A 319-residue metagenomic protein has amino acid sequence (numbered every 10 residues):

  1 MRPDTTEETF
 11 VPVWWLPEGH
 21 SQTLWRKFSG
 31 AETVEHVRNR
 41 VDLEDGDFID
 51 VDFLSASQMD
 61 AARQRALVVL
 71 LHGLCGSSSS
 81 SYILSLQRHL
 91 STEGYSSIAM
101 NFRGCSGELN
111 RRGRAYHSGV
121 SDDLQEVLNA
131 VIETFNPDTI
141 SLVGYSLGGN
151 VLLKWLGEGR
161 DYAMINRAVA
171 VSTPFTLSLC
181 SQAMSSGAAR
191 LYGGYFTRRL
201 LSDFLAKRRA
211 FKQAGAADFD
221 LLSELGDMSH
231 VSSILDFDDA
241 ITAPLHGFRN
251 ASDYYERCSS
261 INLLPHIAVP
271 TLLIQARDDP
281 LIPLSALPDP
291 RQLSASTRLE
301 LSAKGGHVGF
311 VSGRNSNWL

Functional and structural regions predicted by a protein language model:
W15-R63, V311-R314: N-terminal cap/lid segment of alpha/beta-hydrolase-fold proteins
Q64-G73: Short beta-strand element of the alpha/beta-hydrolase
G76-R88, L284-A286: The serine-hydrolase catalytic nucleophile loop
S79, Q87-R111: Conserved alpha/beta-hydrolase
H89, C105-S141: Catalytic nucleophile-loop/oxyanion-hole region of alpha/beta-hydrolase and closely related hydrolase-like folds
F135-L245: Alpha/beta-hydrolase-fold enzymes
I267, L273-Q275, D279: Short beta-strand/loop motif that positions the catalytic acidic residue of the alpha/beta-hydrolase fold
G305-L319: Catalytic histidine-centered segment of alpha/beta-hydrolase-like enzymes
